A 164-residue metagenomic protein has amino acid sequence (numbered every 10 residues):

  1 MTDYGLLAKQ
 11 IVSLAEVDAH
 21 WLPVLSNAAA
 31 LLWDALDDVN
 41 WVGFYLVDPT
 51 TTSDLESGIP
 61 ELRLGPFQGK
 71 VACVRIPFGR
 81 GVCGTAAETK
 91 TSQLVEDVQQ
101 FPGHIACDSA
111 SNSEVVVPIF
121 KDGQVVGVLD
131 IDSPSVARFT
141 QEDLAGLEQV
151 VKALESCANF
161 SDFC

Functional and structural regions predicted by a protein language model:
M1-Q68, Q149, A153-C164: Intrinsically disordered, low-complexity terminal regulatory regions
L36, C107-S111: Short loop/turn motifs at secondary-structure junctions and domain boundaries
W41, V116, V128: Short hydrophobic/aromatic beta-strand element in the GNAT-like acyltransferase core that lines or flanks the acyl-donor
V47-C107: Regulatory sensory and allosteric helical modules in signal-transduction proteins and certain transcription factors
P49, P134-V136: Short coil/turn motifs at secondary-structure junctions
S113-F120: A short, aliphatic-rich beta-strand micro-motif
F120-S133: Sensory-domain boundary capping and coupling elements
V136-A145: A short acidic/glycine-rich loop-to-helix N-cap element
